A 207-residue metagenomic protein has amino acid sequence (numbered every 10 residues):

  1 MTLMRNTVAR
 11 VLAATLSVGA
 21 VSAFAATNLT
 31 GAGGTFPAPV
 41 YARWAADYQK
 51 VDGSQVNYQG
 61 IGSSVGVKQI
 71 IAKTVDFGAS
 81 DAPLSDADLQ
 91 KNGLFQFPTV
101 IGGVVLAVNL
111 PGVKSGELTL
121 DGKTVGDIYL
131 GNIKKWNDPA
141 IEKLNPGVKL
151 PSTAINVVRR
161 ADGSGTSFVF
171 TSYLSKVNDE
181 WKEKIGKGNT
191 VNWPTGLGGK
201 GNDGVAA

Functional and structural regions predicted by a protein language model:
M1-T2, K91: Residues that act as N-cap/strand-start positions at coil-to-secondary-structure junctions
T2-L12: Bacterial N-terminal signal peptides that target proteins for export
R10, V21-A25: Sec/Tat signal peptide C-region and signal peptidase I cleavage site
F24-A207: Flexible loop/hinge segments at secondary-structure junctions
